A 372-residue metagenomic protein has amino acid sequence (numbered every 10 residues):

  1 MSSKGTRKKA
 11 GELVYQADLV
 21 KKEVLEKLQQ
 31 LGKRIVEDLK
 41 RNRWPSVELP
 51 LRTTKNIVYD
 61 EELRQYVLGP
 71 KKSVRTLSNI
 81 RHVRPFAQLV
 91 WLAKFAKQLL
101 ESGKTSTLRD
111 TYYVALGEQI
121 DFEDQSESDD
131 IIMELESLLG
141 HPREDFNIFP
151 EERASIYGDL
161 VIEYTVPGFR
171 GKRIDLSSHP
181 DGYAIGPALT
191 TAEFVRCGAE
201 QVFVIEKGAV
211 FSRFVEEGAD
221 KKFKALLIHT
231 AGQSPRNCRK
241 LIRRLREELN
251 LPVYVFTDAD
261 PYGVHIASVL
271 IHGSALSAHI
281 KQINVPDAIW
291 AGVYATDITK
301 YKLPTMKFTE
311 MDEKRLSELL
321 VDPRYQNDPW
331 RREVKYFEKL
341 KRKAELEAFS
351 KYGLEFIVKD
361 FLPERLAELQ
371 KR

Functional and structural regions predicted by a protein language model:
M1-P252, P261-R372: Nucleic-acid enzyme cleavage-core boundary/entry regions
